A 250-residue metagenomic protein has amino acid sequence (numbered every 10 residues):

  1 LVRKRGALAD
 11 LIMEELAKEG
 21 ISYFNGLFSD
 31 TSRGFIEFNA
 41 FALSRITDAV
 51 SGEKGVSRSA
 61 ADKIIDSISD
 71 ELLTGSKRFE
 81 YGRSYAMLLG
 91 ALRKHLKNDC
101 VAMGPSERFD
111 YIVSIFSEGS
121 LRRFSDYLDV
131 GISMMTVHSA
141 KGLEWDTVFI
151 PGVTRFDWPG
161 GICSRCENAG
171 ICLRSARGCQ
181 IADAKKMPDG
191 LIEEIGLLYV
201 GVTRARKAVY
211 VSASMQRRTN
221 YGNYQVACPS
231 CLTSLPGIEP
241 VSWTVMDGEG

Functional and structural regions predicted by a protein language model:
L1-A49, L143-W145: Conserved motor-region signature of P-loop NTPase helicases/translocases
K4-A7, L11, E193-G196, V200 (+1 more regions): Generic recognition of stable, solvent-exposed alpha-helical segments in well-folded globular domains
M13-A17, C163-R165, Y224-A227: Short, glycine/charged-enriched secondary-structure capping and boundary segments
Y23-N25, M134, P240: Conserved beta-strand scaffold positions in the cores of enzyme catalytic domains, especially in NTP/NDP-utilizing
L27-F28, S212-A213, T244: Short loop/turn and capping residues at structural boundaries
D30-A42, I64-E71, D99, D247-G250: Hydrophobic transmembrane alpha-helix bundles
S44-N220, S230, S234: Conserved helicase C-terminal RecA-like lobe
R217-G250: Long, charged, helix-prone linker segments
